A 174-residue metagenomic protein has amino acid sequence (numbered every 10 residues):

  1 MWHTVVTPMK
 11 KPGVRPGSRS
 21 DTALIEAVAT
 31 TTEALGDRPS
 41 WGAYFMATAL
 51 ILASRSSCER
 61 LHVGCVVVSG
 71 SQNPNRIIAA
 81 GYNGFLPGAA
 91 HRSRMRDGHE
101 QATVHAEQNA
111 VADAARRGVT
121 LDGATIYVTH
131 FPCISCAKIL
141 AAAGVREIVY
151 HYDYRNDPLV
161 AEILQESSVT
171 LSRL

Functional and structural regions predicted by a protein language model:
W2-L174: Zinc-dependent deaminase catalytic domain
